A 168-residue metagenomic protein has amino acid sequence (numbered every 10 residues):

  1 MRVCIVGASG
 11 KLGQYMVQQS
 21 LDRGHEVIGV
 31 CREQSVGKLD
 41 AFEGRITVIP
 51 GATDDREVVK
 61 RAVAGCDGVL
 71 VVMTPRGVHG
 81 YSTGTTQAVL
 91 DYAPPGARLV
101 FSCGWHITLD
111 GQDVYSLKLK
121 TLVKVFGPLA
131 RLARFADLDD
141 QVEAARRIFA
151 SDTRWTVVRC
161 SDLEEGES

Functional and structural regions predicted by a protein language model:
V3-R23: N-terminal Rossmann NAD(P)H-binding glycine-rich loop of SDR-like oxidoreductase domains
C4, I28, T156: Conserved beta-strand positions in the Rossmann-like core of class I SAM-dependent methyltransferases
S9, C31-E33, W105: Residues in the short beta-alpha loop(s) of Rossmann-like NAD(P)-binding domains
V30-S35, A52-T53: N-terminal Rossmann-fold cofactor-binding loop
E43-C66: Conserved Rossmann-fold cofactor-binding substructure of NAD(P)-dependent oxidoreductases
G65, V69-T108, E143-A144: NAD(P)-cofactor binding segment of oxidoreductase domains
P75, T108, Q112-A136: Alpha-helical membrane-targeting segments
A145-E167: Conserved beta-loop-beta element that borders a ligand/cofactor-binding pocket
